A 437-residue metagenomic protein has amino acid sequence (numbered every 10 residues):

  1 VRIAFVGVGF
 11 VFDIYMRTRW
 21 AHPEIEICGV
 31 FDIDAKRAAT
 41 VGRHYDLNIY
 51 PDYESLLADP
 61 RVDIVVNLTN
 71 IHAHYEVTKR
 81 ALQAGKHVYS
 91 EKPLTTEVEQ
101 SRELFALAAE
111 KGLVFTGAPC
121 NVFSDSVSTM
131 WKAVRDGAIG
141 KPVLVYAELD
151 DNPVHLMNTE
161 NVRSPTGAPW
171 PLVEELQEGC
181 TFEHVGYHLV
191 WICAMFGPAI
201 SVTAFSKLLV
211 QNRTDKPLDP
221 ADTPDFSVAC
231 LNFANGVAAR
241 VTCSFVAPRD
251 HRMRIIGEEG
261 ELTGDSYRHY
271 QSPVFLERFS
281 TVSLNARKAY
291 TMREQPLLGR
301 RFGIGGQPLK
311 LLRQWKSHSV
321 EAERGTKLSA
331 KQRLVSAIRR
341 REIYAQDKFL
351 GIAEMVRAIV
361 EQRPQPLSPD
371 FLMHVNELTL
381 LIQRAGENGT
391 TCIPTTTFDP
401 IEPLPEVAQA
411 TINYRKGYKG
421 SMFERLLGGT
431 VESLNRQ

Functional and structural regions predicted by a protein language model:
V1-Y45: N-terminal Rossmann-like dinucleotide-binding module
E26-G29, A337-R341, R357-V375, C392: Glycine- and charged-residue-rich phosphate/anionic-cofactor binding loop of Rossmann-like
D46-Y53: Conserved SAM-binding strand-loop segment of SAM-dependent methyltransferases
P51, S90, F115-G117, Y146 (+2 more regions): Hydrophobic residues in well-ordered beta-strands that form the structural core
I64, N70-I71, Y75-V122, G137: Beta-strand-loop-alpha-helix segment that lines the small-molecule cofactor/substrate pocket of alpha/beta enzymes
N121-P220, G389: Predominantly a Rossmann-like dinucleotide-binding segment in NAD(P)-dependent oxidoreductases
T159-G167, F279-I338, N413-R415: Charged, glycine/proline-rich intrinsically disordered loops and linkers
E183, L189-T281, R300, R341 (+3 more regions): Contiguous beta-strand/loop segments that form the cofactor/metal-binding neighborhood of enzyme cores
